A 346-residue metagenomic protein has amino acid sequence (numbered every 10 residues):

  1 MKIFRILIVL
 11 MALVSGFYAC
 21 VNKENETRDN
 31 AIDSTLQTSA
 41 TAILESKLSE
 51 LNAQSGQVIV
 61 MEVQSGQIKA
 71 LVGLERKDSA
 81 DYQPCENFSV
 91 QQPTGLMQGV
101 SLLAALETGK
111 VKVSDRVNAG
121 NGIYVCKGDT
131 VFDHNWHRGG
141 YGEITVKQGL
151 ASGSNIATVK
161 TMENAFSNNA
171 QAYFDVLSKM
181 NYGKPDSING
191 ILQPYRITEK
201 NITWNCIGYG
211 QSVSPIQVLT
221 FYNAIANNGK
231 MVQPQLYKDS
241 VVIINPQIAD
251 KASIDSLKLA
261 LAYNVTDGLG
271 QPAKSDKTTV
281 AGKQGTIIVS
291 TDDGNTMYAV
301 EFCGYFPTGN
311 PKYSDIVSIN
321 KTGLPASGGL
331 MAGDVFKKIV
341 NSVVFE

Functional and structural regions predicted by a protein language model:
M1-I6: Positively charged n-region of N-terminal signal peptides that target proteins for export
I8-G16: Bacterial N-terminal signal peptides
T27, S34-T35, Q54-Q91, L103-K321: Beta-lactam-recognizing serine transpeptidase/beta-lactamase-like catalytic domain environment
L36, T41-E50: Short, basic/aromatic recognition patches
Q98: Short, conserved phosphate/pyrophosphate- and ester-handling motifs at nucleotide-, phospho-/glycolipid
N320-G333: A short acidic/glycine-rich loop-to-helix N-cap element
G333-E346: Short, gly/Ser/Thr-rich active-site loops of penicillin-recognizing serine hydrolases
